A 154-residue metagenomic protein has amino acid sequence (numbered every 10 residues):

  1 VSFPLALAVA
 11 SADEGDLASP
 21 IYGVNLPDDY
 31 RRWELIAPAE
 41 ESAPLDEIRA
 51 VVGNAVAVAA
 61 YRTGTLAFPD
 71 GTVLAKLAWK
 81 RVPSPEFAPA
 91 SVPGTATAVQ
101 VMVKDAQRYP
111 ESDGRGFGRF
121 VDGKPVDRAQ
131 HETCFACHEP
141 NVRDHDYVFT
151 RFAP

Functional and structural regions predicted by a protein language model:
V1-A8: Bacterial N-terminal signal peptides
A8-E14: Boundary at the C-terminal end of the N-terminal hydrophobic targeting segment
D16-R49, T65-P154: Sequence context surrounding c-type heme c attachment/ligation sites in exported
D46-A59: Short, structured beta-strand/loop micro-motifs enriched in basic residues and often containing a Trp
